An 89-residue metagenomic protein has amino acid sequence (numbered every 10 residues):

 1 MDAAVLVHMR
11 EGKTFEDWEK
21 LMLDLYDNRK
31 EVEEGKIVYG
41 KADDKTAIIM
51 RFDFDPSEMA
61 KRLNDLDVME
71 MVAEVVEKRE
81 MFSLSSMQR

Functional and structural regions predicted by a protein language model:
M1-M69, V75-R89: Short S/T/G/P-rich N-terminal loop/turn motif that feeds into the first structured element of a domain
